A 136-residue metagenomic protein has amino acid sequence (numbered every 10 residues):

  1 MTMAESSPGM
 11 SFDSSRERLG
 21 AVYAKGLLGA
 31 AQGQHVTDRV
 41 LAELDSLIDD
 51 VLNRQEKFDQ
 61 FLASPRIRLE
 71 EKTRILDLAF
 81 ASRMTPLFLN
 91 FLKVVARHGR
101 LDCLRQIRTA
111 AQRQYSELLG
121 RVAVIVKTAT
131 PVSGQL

Functional and structural regions predicted by a protein language model:
M1-L136: Elongated, mostly alpha-helical coiled-coil "stalk/stator" tethers of large membrane protein machines
